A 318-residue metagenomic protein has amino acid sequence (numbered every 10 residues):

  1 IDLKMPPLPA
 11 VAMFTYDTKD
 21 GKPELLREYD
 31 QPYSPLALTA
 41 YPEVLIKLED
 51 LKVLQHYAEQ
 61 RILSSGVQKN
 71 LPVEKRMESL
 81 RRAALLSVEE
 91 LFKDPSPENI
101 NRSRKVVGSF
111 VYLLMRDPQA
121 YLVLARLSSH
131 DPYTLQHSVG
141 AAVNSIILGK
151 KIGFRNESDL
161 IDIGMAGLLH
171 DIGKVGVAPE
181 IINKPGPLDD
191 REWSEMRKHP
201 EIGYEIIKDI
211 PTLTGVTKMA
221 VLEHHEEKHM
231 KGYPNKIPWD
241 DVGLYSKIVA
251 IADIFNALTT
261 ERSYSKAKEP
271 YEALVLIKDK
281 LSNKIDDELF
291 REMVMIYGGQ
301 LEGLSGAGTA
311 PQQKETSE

Functional and structural regions predicted by a protein language model:
I1-S128, P132-Y133, S317: Non-catalytic interface/linker regions that flank or bridge core catalytic/transmembrane domains
R82-E318: Histidine- and acidic-residue-rich, metal-dependent catalytic cores
